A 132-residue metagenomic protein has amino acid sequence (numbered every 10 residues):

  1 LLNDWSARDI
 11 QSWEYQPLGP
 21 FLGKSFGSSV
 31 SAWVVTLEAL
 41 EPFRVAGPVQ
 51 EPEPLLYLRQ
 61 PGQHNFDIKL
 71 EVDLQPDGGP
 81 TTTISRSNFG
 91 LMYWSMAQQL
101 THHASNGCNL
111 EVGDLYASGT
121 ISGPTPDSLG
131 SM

Functional and structural regions predicted by a protein language model:
L1-E111, L115, I121-M132: Catalytic-core "active-site belt" of small-molecule-metabolizing enzymes, emphasizing His/Asp/Glu-rich regions
